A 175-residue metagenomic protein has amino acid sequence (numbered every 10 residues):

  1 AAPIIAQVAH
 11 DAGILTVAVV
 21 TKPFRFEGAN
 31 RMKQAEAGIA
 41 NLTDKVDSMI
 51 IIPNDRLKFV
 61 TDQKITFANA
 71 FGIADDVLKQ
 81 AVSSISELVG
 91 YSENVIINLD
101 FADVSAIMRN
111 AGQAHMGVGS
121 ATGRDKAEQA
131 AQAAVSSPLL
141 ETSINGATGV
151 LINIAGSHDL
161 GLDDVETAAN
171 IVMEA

Functional and structural regions predicted by a protein language model:
A1-A175: Tubulin/FtsZ superfamily GTPase core signature
